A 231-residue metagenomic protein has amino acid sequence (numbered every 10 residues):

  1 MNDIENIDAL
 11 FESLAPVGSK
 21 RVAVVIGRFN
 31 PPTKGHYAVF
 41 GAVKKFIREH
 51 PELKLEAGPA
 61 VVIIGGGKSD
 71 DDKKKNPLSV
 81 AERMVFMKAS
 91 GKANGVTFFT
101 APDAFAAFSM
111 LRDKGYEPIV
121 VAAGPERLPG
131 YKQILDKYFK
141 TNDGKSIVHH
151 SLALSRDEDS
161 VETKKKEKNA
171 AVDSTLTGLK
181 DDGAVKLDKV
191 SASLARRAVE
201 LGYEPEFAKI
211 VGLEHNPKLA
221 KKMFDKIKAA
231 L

Functional and structural regions predicted by a protein language model:
N2-L231: Nucleotidyltransferase catalytic core that binds NTPs
